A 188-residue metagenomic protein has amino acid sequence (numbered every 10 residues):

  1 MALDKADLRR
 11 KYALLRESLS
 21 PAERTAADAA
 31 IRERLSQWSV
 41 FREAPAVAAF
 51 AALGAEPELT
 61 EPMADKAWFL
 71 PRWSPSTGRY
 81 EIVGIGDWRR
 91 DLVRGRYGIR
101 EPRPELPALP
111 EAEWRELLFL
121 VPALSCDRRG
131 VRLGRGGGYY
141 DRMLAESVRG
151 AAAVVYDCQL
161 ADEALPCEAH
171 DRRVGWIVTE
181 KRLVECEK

Functional and structural regions predicted by a protein language model:
M1-L3, D7-R9, L14-S18, L106-A108 (+3 more regions): Surface-exposed, charge/polar-rich loops and edge strands
A2-W114: N-terminal active-site beta-alpha-beta segment that forms phosphate/nucleotide-binding and substrate-recognition loops
V47, F119-L120: Receiver (REC) domain switch-region micro-motif
A52-A55, L124-R128: Short glycine-rich anion-binding loops that position phosphate/pyrophosphate groups of nucleotides and phosphorylated
